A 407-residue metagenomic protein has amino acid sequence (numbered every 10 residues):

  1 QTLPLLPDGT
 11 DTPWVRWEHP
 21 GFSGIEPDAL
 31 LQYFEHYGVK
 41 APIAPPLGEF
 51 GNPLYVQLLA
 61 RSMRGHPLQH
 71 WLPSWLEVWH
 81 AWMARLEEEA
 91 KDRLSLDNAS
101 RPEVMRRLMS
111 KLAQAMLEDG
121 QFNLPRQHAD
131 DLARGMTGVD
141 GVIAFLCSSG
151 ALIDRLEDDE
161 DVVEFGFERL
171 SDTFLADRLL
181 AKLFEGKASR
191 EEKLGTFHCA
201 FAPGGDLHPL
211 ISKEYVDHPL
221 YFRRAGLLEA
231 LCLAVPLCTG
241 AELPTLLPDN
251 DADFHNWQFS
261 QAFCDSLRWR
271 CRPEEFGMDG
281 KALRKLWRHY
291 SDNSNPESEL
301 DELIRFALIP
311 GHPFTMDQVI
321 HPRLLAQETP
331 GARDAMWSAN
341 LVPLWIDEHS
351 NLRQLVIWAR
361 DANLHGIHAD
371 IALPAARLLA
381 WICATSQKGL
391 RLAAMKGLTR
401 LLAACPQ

Functional and structural regions predicted by a protein language model:
Q1: Conserved P-loop NTPase "ATPase switch" module shared by AAA+ and STAND
L5, T10-E185, R190-G195, C199: Extended hydrophobic
E118-D292, I309, P313, L325 (+4 more regions): C-terminal leucine-rich, beta-strand-based interaction scaffolds used for sensing/assembly
H289-Y290, F306-A307, R323-L324, L378-C383 (+2 more regions): Alpha-solenoid HEAT/Armadillo-like helical repeat scaffolds in large eukaryotic proteins
G366-I367, I382, S386: Structural signature of alpha-solenoid helical repeat scaffolds
I371-A376: Core helices of alpha-solenoid repeat scaffolds
